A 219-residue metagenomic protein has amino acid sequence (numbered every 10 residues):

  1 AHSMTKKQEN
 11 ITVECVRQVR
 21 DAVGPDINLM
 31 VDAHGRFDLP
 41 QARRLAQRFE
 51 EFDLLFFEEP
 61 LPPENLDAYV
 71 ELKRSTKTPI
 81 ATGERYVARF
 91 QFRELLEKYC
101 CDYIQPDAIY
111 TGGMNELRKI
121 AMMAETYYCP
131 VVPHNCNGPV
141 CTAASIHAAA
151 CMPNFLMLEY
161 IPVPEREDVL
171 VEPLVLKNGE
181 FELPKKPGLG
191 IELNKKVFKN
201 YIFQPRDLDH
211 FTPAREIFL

Functional and structural regions predicted by a protein language model:
A1-T76: Metal-dependent enolase-superfamily TIM-barrel catalytic cores that perform enediolate-based chemistry
M4-I11, G112, N137, L189: Catalytic cores of large soluble enzymes that bind and process phosphate-bearing ligands
R20-V23, D53, A149-P153, I202-P205: Structural signal for hydrophobic packing residues in well-ordered secondary-structure cores of soluble enzyme domains
Q47, D53-F56, E64-P187: Shared catalytic-loop signature of beta/alpha-barrel
L189-L219: Extended hydrophobic packing segments that form well-structured cores
